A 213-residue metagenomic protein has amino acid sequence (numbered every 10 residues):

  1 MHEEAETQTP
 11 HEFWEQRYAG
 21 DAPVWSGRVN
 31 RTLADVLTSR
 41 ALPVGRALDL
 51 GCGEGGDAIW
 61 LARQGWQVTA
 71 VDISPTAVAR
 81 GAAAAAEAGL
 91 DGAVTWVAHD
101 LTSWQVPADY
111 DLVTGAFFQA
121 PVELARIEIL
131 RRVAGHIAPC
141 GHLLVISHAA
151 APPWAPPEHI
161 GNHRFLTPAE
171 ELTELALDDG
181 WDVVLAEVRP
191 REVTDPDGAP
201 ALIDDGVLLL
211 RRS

Functional and structural regions predicted by a protein language model:
M1-L42, A151: Conserved class I S-adenosyl-L-methionine
L48, G56-T102: Class I SAM-dependent methyltransferase SAM/SAH-binding core
G53: Conserved glycine-rich SAM-binding loop
Q105-L112: A short acidic, Gly/Pro-enriched loop at the edge of an enzyme's catalytic core that lines a small-molecule cofactor
A120-V133: A short, conserved alpha-helix within the catalytic core of class I
C140-H148: Conserved beta-strand signature within the Rossmann-like core of class I S-adenosyl-L-methionine
R164-G180, L185-A186: Short alpha-helix
T194-S213: Core SAM-dependent methyltransferase catalytic element
